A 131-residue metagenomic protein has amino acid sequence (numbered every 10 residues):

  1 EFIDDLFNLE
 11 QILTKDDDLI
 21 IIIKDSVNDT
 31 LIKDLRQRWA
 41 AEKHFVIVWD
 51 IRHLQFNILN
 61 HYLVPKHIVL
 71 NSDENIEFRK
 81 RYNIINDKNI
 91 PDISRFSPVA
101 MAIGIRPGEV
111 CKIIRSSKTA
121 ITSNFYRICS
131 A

Functional and structural regions predicted by a protein language model:
E1-H53: N-terminal intrinsically disordered, low-complexity, charge/repeat-rich segments that act as generic
D34-F78: Extended boundary segments
I85-S97: Short, structured beta-strand/loop micro-motifs enriched in basic residues and often containing a Trp
R115-S116: Short, surface-exposed secondary-structure boundary micro-motifs
I121-A131: Short, compositionally biased
